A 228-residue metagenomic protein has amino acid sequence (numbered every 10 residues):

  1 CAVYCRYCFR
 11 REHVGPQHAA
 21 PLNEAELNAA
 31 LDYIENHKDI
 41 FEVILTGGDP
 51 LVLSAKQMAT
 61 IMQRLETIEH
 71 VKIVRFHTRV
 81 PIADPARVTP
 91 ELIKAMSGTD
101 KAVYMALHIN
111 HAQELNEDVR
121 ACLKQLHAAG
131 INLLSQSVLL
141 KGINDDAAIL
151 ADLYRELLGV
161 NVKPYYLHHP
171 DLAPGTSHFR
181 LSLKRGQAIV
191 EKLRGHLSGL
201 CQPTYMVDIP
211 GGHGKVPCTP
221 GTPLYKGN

Functional and structural regions predicted by a protein language model:
C1-A2, V14, I82, D171 (+1 more regions): Short loop/turn segments at secondary-structure transitions that flank enzyme active sites
C1-E24, F76: Canonical Radical SAM [4Fe-4S] cluster-binding loop centered on the CxxxCxxC motif and its immediate flanking residues
R11, G47-G48, R79: Fold-independent oxyanion-binding glycine-rich loops and adjacent beta-strand/coil segments at enzyme active sites
V14-H18, D49, S177: Short coil/turn segments at secondary-structure junctions
L27-N36, I40-E42, L51-L197: Conserved AdoMet/S-adenosylmethionine-binding subsite of the radical SAM
E42-V43, V216: Short, flexible coil/turn micro-motifs enriched in small/turn-prone residues
Q187-N228: C-terminal accessory regions of radical SAM enzymes
